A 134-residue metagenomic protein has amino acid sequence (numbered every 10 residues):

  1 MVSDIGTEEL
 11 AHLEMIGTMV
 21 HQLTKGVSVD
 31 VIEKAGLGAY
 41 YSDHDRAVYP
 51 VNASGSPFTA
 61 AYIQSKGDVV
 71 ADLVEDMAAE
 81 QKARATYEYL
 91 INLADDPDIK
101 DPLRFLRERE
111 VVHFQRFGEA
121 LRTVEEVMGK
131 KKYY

Functional and structural regions predicted by a protein language model:
M1-Y134: Non-heme di-metal
